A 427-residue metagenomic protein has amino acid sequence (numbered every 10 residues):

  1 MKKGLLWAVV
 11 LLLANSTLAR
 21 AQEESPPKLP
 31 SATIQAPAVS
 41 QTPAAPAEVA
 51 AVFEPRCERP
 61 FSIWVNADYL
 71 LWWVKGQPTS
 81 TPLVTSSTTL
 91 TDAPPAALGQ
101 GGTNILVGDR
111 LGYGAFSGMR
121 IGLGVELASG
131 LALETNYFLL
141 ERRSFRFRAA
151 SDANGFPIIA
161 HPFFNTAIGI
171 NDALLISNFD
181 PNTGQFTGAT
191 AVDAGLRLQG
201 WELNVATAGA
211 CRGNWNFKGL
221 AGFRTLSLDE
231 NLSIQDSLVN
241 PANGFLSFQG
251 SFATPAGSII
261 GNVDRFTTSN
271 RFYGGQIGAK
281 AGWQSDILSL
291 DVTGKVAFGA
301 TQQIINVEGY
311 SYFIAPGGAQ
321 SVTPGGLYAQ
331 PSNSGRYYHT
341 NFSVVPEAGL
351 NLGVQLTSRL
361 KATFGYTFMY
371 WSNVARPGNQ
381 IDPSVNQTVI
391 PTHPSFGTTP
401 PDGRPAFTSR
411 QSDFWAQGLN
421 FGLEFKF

Functional and structural regions predicted by a protein language model:
M1-W7: Bacterial N-terminal signal peptides that target proteins for export
W7-S16: Bacterial N-terminal signal peptides
V10, Q22-E23: Viral structural modules
T17-A21: Sec/Tat signal peptide C-region and signal peptidase I cleavage site
E23-S80, T103-S151, N171-S237, G257-G299 (+3 more regions): Outer-membrane beta-barrel transmembrane strands
L83-N104, G155-N182, Q235-R265, N306-R336 (+1 more regions): Solvent-exposed loop segments that connect transmembrane elements
G299-I305: Short acidic/glycine-rich loop or secondary-structure boundary segments that cap or lie
